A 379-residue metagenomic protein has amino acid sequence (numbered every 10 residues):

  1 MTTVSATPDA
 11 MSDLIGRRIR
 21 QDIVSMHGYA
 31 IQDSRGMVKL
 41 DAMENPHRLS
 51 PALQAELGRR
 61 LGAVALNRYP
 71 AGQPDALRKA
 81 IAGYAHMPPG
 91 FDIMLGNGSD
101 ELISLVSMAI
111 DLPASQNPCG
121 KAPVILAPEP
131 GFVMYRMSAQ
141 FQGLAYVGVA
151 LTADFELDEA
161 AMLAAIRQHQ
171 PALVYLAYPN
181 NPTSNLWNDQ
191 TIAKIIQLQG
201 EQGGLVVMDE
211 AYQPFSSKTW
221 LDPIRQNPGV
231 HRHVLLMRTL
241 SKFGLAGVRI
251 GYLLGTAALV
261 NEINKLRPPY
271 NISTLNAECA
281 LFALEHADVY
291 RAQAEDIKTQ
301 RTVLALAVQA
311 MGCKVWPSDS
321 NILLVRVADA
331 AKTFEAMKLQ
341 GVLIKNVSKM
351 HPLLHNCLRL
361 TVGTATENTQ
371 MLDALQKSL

Functional and structural regions predicted by a protein language model:
T2, L339-Q340, K349-L379: PLP-dependent enzyme catalytic core of the Aspartate aminotransferase-like
T7-E101, L105: N-terminal small-domain helix-loop-helix segment of the aminotransferase-like
S50, H233-W316: PLP-dependent aminotransferase class I/II
A65-G200, Y212-H231, Q293: Conserved core of the PLP fold type I
A172-L173, L205, L235: Short, Asp-centered acidic motifs that coordinate Mg2+ and/or phosphate in catalytic or ligand-binding sites
G255, V325-A328, V362-T364: Short beta-strand-to-loop capping motifs
Q309-Q340: Conserved PLP-binding catalytic core of the aspartate aminotransferase-like
